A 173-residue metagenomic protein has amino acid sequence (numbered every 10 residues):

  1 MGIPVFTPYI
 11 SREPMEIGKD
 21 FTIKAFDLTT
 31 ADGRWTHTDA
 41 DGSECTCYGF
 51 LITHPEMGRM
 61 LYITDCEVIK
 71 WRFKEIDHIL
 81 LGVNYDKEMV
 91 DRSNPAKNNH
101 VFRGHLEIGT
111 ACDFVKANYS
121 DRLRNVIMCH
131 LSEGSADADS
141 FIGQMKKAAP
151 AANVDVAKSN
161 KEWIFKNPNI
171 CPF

Functional and structural regions predicted by a protein language model:
M1, M15, M57-M60, M89 (+2 more regions): Detector for methionine-enriched segments
M1-T7: Active-site metal-binding motif and surrounding structural segment of the metallo-beta-lactamase
V5, I23, F50-I52, V126 (+2 more regions): Hydrophobic beta-strand residues in large extracellular and virion-surface proteins
T7, A25-D27, Y62, L80-L81 (+1 more regions): Structural signal for conserved beta-strand scaffold positions within catalytic alpha/beta enzyme cores
P8-E13, V154-E162: A short, structured active-site edge motif that brings together acidic residues
Y9-P14, V83-K87: Short, acidic/turn-prone active-site loops that include or flank metal/cofactor- and phosphate-binding residues
I10-E75, F165-F173: Core dinuclear metal-dependent hydrolase active-site scaffold
R72-S159: Cap/insert and terminal regions of metallo-dependent hydrolase folds
